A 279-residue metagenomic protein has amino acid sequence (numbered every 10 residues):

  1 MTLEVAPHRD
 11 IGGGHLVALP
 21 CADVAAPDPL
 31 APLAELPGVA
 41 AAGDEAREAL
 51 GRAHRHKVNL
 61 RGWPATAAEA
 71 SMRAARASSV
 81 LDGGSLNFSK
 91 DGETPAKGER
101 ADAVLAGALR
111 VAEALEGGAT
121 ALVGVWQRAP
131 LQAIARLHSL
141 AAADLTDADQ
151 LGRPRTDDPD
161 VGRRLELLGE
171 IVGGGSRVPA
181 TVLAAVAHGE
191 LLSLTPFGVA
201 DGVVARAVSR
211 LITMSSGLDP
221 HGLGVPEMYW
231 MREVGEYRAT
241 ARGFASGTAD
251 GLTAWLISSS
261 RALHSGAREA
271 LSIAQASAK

Functional and structural regions predicted by a protein language model:
M1-K279: FIC/Doc superfamily catalytic core
